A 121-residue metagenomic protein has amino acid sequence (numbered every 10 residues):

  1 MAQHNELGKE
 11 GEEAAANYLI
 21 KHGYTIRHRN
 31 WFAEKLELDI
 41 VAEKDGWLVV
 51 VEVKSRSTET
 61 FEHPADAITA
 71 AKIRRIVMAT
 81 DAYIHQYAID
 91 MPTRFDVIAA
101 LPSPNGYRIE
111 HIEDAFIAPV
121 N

Functional and structural regions predicted by a protein language model:
M1-R29: Acidic-basic catalytic patches of nuclease active cores, encompassing PD-(D/E)XK and other metal-cofactor nuclease
A2, E6, E10, K35 (+3 more regions): Residues at secondary-structure transition points
L19, L38-E59, I68, I76: Conserved catalytic cores of phosphodiester-cleaving nucleases, focusing on short active-site segments
T25, E37, P92-R94: Residues at or immediately flanking beta-strands
A33-L36, N105: Short acidic/glycine-enriched loop/turn segments that link adjacent beta-strands
L36, W47-V49, D96, E110: Protein kinase-like catalytic core scaffold
F61-T93: Mid-chain, well-packed structural core segment of small domains
Q86-N121: Domain-level recognition of nuclease-like catalytic cores that cleave nucleotide substrates
